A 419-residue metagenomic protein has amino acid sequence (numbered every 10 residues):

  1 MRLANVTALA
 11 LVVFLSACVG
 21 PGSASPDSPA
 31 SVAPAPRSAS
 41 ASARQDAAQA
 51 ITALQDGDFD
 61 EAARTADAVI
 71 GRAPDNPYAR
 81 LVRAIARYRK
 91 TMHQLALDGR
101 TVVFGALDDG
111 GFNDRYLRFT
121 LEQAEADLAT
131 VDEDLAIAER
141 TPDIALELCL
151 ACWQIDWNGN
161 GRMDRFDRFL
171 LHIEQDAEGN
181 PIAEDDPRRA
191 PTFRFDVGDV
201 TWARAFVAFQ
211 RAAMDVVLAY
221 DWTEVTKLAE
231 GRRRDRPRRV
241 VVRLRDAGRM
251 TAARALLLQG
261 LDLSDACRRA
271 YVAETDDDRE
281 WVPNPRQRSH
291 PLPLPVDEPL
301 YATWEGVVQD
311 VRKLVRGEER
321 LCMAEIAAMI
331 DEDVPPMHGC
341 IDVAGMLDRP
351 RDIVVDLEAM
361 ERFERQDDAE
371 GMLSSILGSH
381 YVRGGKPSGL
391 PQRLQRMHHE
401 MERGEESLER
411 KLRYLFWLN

Functional and structural regions predicted by a protein language model:
M1-T7: Bacterial N-terminal signal peptides that target proteins for export
S16-A17: C-terminal motif of bacterial Sec signal peptides marking the signal peptidase cleavage site
A43-A48, T52-L54, D60-R64, R87-R396: Short coil/linker segments at helix-helix boundaries
R83-A84: Residue-level signature of tetratricopeptide-repeat
